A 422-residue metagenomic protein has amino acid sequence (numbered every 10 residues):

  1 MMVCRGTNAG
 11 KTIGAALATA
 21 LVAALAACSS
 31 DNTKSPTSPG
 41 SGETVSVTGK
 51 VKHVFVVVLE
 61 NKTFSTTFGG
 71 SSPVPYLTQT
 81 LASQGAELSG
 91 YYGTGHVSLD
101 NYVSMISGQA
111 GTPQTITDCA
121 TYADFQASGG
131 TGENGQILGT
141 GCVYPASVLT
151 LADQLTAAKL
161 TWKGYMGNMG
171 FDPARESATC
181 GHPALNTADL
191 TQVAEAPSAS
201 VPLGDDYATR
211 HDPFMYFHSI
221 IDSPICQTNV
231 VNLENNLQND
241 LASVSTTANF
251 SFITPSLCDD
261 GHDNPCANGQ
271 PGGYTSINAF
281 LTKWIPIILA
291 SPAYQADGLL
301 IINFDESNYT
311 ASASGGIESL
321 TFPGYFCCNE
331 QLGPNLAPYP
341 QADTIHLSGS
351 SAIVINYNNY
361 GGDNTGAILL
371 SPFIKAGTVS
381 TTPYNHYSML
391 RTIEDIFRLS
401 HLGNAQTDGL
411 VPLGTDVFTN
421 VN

Functional and structural regions predicted by a protein language model:
M2-L17: Bacterial N-terminal signal peptides that target proteins for export
A24-A27: C-terminal motif of bacterial Sec signal peptides marking the signal peptidase cleavage site
S30-N422: N-terminal pro-sequences and low-complexity stem/linker regions of secreted or lumenal proteins
